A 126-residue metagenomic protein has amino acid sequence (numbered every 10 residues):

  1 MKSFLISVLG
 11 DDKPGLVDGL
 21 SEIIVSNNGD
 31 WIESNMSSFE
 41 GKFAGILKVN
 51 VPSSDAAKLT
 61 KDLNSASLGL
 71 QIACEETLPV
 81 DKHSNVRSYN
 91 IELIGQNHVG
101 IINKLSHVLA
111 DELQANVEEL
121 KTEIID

Functional and structural regions predicted by a protein language model:
M1-D126: A conserved regulatory-domain signal marking ACT and ACT-like small-molecule sensing domains and adjacent regulatory
